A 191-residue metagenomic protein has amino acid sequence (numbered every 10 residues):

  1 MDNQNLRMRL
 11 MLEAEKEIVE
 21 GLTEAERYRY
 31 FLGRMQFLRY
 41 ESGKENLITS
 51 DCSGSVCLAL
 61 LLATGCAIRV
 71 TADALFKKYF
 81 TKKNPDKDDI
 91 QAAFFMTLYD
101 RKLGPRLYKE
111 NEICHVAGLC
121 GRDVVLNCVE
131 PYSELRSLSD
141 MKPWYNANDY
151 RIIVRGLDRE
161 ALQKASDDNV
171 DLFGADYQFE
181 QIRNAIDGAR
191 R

Functional and structural regions predicted by a protein language model:
D2-M11, E24, G65-I153, L157-L172 (+3 more regions): ...with weaker cross-activation on analogous glycine-rich loops/strands in unrelated enzymes
E17, F37, S50, S55 (+4 more regions): Functionally constrained cores in energy, signaling, and assembly domains
E20-V70, K78: Secreted/periplasmic proteins that engage bacterial cell-wall peptidoglycan
